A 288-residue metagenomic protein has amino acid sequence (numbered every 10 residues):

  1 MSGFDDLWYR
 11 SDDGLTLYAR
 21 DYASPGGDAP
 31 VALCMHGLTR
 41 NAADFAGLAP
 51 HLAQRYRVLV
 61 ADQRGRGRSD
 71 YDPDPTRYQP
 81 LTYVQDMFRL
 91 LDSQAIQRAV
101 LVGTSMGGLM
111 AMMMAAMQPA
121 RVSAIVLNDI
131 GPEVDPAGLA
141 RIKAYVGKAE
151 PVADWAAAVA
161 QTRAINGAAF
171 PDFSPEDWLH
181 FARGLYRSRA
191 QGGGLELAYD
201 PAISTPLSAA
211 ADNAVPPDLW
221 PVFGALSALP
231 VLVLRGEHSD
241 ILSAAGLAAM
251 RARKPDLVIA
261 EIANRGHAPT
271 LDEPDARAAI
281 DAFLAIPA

Functional and structural regions predicted by a protein language model:
M1-A32, R55, I96, D281-A288: Alpha/beta-hydrolase fold catalytic core
L33-G37, R235: The conserved beta1-alpha1 loop
G37-G47, V58: Serine-hydrolase catalytic-loop signature spanning alpha/beta hydrolases and amidase-signature enzymes
A46-A53, V60-V102: Active-site loop/oxyanion-hole signature of alpha/beta-hydrolase fold enzymes
Q97-P136: Conserved hydrolase catalytic core segment
A153-A209: Conserved alpha/beta-hydrolase catalytic His-Asp/Glu region
R189-A252, E261: Conserved serine/cysteine hydrolase catalytic core
R265-P274: Catalytic histidine-centered segment of alpha/beta-hydrolase-like enzymes
